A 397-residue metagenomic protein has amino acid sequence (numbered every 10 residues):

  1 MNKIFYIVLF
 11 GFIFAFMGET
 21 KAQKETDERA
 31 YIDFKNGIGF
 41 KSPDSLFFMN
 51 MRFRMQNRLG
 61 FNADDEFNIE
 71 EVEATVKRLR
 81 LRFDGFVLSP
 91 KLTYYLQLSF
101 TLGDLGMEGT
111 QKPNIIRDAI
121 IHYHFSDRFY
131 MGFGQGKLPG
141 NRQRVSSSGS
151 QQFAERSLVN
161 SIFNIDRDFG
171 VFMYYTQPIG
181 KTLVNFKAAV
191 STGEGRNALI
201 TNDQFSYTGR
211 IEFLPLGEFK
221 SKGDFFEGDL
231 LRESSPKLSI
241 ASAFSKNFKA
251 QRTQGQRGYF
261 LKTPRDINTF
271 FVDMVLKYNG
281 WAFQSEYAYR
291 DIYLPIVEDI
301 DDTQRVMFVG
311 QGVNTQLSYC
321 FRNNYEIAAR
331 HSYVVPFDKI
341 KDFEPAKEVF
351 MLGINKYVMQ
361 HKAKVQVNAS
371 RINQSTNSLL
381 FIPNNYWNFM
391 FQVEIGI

Functional and structural regions predicted by a protein language model:
M1-E25, I397: Bacterial Sec-dependent N-terminal signal peptides
I4, L88-P90, H361: Secondary-structure transition/capping motifs at alpha-helix termini and the adjoining loop/turn into the next element
F10, F61, T101-D104, F213-S221 (+3 more regions): Short regulatory "switch" loops immediately downstream of catalytic or recognition motifs within protein catalytic
T20-M51, E218-K237, M359-A363: Outer-membrane beta-barrel biogenesis signature
K24-Y31, E66-N68, H124, S234-I397: Outer-membrane beta-barrel pore domains
G37-A63, N68-R196, I200-G217, V313-F321 (+2 more regions): Outer membrane beta-barrel
Y130, N141-V145, Q151-A154, T192-R210 (+2 more regions): Outer-membrane pore/translocation modules
